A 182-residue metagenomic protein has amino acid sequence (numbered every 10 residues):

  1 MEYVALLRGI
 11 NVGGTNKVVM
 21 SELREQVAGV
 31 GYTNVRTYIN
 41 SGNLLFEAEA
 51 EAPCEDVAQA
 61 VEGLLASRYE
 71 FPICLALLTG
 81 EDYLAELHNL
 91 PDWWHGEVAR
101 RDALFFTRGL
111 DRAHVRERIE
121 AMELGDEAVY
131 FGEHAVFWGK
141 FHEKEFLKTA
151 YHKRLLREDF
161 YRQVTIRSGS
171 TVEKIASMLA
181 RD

Functional and structural regions predicted by a protein language model:
E2-S41, L45-D182: Surface-exposed, charge/polar-rich loops and edge strands
